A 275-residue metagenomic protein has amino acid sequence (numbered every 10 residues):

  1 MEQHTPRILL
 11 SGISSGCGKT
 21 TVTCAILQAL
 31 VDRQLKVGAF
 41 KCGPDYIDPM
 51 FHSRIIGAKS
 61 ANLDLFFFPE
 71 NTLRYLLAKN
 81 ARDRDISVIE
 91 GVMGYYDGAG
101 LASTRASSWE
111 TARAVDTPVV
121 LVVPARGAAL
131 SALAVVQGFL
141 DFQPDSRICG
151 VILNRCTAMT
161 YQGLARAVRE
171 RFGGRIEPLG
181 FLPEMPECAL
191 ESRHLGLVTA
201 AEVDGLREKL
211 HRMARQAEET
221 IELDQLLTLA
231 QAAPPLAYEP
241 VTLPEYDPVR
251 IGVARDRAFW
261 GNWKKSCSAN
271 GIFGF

Functional and structural regions predicted by a protein language model:
E2-V115, V119, V123-G150, A158-A165: ATP-dependent carboxylate-amine ligase catalytic core
Q3-P6, P244-R250: A short, charged/proline- and glycine-enriched loop that marks the coil->beta-strand transition at the N-terminal
I26, L30-V31, V168, C267-F273: Hydrophobic alpha-helical packing residues
K36, K59-A61, E177-G180, G274: Conserved beta-strand segments of alpha/beta enzyme cores
G43-D45, M93, R155-T157, P183-C188 (+1 more regions): Glycine-rich beta-alpha junction loops
L130-T242: Internal gly/pro-rich beta-alpha loop/helix module that stabilizes soluble enzyme cofactors or their anionic handles
D247-F275: Phosphate-binding active sites in nucleotide-utilizing proteins
